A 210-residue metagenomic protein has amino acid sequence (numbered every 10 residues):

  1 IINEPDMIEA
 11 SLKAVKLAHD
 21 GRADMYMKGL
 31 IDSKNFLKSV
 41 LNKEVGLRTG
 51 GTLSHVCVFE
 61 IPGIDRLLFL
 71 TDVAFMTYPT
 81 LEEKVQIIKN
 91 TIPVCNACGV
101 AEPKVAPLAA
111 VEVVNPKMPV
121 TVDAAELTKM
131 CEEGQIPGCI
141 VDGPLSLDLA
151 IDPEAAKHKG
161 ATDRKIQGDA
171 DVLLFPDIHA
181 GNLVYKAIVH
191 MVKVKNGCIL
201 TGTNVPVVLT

Functional and structural regions predicted by a protein language model:
I1-T210: Anion-binding alpha/beta catalytic cores of soluble intermediary-metabolism enzymes, centered on
